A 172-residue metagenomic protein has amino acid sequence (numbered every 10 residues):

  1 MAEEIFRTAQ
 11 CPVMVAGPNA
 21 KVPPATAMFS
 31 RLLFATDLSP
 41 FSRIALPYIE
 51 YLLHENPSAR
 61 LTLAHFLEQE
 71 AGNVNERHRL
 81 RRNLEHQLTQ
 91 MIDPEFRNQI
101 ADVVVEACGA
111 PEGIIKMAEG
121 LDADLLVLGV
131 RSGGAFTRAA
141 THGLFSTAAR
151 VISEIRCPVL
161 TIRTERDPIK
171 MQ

Functional and structural regions predicted by a protein language model:
M1-E4, L128-E154, P168-M171: Glycine-rich, Arg-bearing micro-motifs that act as flexible, cationic patches
A2-V22: Short, structured interface segments
V13-M14, N19, A149-K170: Short, flexible loop segments at boundaries between secondary-structure elements
M14, L33, R60-T62, D102-V104 (+1 more regions): A structural signal for isolated positions on well-ordered beta-strands in alpha/beta enzyme cores
P18, H65, G129-R131, R163-T164: Short secondary-structure boundary segments
A27-E76, Q90-E95, E154-I155, T164-D167: Small/aliphatic-rich secondary-structure junction motif
P94-F136, R166-Q172: Structural beta-alpha unit
